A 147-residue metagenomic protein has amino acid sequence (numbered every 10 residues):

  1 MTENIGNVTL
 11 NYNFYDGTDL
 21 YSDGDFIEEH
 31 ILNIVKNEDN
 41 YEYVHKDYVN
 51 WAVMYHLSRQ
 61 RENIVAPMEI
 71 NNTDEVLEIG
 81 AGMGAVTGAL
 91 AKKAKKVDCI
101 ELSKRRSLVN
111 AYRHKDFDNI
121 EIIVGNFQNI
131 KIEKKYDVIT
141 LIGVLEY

Functional and structural regions predicted by a protein language model:
M1-K36: N-terminal auxiliary segments of SAM/dcSAM-dependent transferases
H45-S58: Class I SAM-dependent methyltransferase Rossmann-like catalytic core, especially the SAM/SAH-binding loop
Y55-D74: Conserved alpha-helix/loop element of class I SAM-dependent methyltransferases that forms part of the SAM/SAH-binding
T73-G82: Conserved class I S-adenosyl-L-methionine
M83-A94: Conserved SAM-binding loop of SAM-dependent methyltransferases across substrates and taxa, primarily the Class I
K93-Q128: Class I SAM-dependent methyltransferase SAM/SAH-binding core
K131-I139: A short acidic, Gly/Pro-enriched loop at the edge of an enzyme's catalytic core that lines a small-molecule cofactor
V138-Y147: A short SAM/SAH-binding and catalytic strip from SAM-dependent methyltransferases
